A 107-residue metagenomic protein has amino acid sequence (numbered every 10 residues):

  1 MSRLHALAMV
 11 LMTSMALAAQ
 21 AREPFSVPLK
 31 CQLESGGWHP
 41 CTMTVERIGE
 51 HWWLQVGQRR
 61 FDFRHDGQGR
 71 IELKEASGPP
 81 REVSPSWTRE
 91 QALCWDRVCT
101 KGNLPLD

Functional and structural regions predicted by a protein language model:
M1-A8: Bacterial N-terminal signal peptides that target proteins for export
V10-Q20: Hydrophobic h-region of N-terminal signal peptides that target proteins for export in Gram-negative bacteria
Q20-D107: Cysteine-centric segments in proteins
